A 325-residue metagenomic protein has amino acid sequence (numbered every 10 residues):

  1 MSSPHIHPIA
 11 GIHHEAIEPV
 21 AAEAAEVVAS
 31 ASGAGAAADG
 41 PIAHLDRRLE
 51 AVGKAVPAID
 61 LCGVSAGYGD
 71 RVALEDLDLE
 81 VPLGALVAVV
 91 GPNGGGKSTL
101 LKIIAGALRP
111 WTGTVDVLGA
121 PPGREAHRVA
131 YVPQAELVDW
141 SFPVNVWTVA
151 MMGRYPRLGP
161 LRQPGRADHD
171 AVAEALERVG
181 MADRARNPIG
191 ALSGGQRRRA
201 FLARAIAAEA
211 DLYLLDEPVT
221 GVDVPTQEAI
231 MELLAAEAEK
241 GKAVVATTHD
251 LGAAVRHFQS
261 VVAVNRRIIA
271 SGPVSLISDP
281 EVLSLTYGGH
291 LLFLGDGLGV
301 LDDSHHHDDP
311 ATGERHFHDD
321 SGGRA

Functional and structural regions predicted by a protein language model:
S3-H14, P19-V28, D279-P280, S284-A325: ABC ATPase nucleotide-binding domains
V90-P92: The feature captures the beta-strand-to-loop junction immediately N-terminal to the Walker
A105: Helix-to-loop junction immediately C-terminal to a conserved catalytic motif
G113-H127: Conserved ABC transporter NBD signature motif
R166-R184: Conserved ABC ATPase "signature" region
P188-L192: Conserved ABC ATPase signature
Y213-E217: Catalytic Walker B motif of ABC-type/P-loop ATPase nucleotide-binding domains
